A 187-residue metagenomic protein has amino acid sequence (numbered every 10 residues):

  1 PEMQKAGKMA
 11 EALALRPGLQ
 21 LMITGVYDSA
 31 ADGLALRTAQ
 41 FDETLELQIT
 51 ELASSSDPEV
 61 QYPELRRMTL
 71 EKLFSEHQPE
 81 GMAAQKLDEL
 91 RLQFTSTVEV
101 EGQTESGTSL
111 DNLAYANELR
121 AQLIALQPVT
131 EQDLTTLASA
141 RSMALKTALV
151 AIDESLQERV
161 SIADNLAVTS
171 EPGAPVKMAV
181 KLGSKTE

Functional and structural regions predicted by a protein language model:
P1: Short, glycine-rich nucleotide/cofactor-binding loops
E11-G18, V150-S155: Sec-exported extracytoplasmic/periplasmic mature domains
L19-M22, R159: Beta-sheet entry/capping signal
V26-E187: Periplasmic OmpA/Pal-like peptidoglycan-binding modules at the C-termini of bacterial envelope proteins
